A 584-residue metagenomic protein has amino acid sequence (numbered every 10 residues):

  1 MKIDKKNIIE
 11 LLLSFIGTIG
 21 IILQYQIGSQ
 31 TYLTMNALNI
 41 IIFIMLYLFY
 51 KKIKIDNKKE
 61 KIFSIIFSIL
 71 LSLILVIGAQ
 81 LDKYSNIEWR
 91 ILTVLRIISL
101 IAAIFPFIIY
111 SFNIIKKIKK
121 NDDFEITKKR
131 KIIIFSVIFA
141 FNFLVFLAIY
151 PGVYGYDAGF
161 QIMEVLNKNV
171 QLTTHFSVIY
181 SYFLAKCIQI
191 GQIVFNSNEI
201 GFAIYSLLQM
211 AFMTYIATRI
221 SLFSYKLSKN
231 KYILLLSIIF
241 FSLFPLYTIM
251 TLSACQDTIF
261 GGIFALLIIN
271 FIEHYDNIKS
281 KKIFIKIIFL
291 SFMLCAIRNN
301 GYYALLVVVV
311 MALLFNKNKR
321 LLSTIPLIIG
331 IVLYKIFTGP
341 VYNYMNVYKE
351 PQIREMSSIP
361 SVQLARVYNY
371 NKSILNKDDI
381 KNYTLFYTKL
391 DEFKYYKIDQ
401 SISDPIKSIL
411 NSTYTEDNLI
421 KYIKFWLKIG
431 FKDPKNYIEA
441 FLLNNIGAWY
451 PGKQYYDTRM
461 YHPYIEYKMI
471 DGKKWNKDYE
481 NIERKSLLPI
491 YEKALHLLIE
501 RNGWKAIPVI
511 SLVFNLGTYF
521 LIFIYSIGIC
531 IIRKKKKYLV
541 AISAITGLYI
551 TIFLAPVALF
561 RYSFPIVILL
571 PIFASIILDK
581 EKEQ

Functional and structural regions predicted by a protein language model:
L13-Q26, F67-Q80, R96, L100 (+3 more regions): Transmembrane signal-anchor helices characteristic of membrane glycosylation enzymes that use polyprenol
I21-I41, I200-I204, N444-A541, I545: Membrane-interface anchor segments at the N-terminal boundary of transmembrane helices in multi-pass membrane enzymes
P106, I204-S228, L266: Transmembrane-helix motifs of polytopic, lipid-linked glycan transferases
P106, L166, I259-N277, S291 (+2 more regions): Specific aromatic-rich, kink-prone transmembrane helix
I149-M163, Q171-C187, G191, F195-I200 (+1 more regions): Extracytoplasmic catalytic/substrate-binding loops of multi-pass membrane glycan-assembly enzymes
I249-I259, I297: Short acidic/glycine- and proline-prone juxtamembrane loop motifs at membrane-interface regions of multi-pass membrane
I283-R298, V309-V310, I328-Y334: Membrane-interface alpha helices of multi-pass inner-membrane proteins
V347-L487: Membrane-proximal stem/loop segments at transmembrane-domain junctions that anchor or position
